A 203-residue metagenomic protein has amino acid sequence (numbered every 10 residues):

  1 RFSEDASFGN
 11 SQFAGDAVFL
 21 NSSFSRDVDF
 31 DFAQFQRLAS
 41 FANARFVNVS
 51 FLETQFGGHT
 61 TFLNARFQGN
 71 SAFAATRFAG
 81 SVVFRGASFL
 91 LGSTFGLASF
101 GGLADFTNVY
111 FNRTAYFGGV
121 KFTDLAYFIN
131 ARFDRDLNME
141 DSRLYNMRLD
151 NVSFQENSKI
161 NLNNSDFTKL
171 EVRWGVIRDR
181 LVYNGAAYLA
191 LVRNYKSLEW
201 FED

Functional and structural regions predicted by a protein language model:
R1-D203: N-terminal leader/targeting and pre-domain segments
